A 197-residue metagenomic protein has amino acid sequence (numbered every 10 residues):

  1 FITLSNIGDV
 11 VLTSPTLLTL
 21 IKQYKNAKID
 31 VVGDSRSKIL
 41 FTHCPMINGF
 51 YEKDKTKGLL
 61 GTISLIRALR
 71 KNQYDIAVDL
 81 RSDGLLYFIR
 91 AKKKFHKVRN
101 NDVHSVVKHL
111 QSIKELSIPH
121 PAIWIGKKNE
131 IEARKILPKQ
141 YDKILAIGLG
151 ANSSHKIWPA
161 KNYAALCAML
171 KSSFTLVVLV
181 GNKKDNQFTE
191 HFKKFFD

Functional and structural regions predicted by a protein language model:
F1-D197: Catalytic machinery of carbohydrate-active enzymes, primarily nucleotide-sugar-dependent glycosyltransferases
